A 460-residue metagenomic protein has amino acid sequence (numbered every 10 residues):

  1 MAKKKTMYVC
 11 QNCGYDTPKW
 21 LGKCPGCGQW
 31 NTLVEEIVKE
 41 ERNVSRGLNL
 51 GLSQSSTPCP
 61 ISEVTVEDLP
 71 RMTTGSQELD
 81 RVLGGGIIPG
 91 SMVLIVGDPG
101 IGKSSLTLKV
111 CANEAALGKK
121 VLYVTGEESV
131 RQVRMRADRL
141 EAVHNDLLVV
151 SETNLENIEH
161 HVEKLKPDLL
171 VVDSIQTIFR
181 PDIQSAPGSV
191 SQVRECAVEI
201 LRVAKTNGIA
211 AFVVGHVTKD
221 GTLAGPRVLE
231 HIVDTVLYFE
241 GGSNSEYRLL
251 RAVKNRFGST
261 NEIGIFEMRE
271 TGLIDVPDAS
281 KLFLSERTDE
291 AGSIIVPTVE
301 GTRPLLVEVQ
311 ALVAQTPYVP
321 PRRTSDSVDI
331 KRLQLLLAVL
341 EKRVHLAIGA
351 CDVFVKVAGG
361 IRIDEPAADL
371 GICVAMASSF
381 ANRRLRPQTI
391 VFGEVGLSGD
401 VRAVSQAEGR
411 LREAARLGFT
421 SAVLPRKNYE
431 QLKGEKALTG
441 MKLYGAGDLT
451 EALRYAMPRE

Functional and structural regions predicted by a protein language model:
A2-N12, D16-L83, I88-V96, I101-L108 (+6 more regions): Peripheral, non-AAA+ core regions of ATP-driven protein-machinery
V121-T125: Conserved RecA-like ASCE P-loop NTPase motor core of nucleic-acid helicases/translocases
G126-Q132: Conserved Walker A/P-loop ATP-binding site and its immediately adjacent core in helicase/helicase-like ATPase domains
